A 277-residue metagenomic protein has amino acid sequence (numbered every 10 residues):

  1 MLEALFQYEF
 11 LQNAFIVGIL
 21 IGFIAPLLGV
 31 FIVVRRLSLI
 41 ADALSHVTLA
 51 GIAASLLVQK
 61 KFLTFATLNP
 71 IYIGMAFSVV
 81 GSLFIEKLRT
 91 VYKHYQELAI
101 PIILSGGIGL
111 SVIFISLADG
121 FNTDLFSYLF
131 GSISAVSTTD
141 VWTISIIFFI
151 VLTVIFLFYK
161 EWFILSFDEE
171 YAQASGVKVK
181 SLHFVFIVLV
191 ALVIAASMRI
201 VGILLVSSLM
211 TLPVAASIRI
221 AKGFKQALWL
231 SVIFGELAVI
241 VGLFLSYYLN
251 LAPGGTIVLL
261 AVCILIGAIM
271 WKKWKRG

Functional and structural regions predicted by a protein language model:
M1-I24: Membrane-interfacial amphipathic/re-entrant helices at transmembrane-helix boundaries
A4, I100-F158: Transmembrane helix-bundle core of multi-pass membrane transporters and related energy-transducing complexes
Q12-L20, L68-A76, A99-I102, V141-I146 (+3 more regions): Hydrophobic alpha-helical transmembrane segments
A25, A41-V58, V80-G81, S208-R219 (+2 more regions): Hydrophobic alpha-helical segments within and immediately flanking transmembrane helices of multi-pass membrane proteins
V30-S45, I52-F121, I218-W229, S246-Y248 (+1 more regions): Short loop segments and helix-boundary regions at transmembrane helix junctions of multi-pass inner-membrane proteins
T139-P213: Helix-loop-helix "hairpin" substructures at the membrane interface of multi-pass membrane proteins
I200, V206-G255: Transmembrane alpha-helical segments in multi-pass inner-membrane proteins
G254-G277: Cytosolic-side transmembrane-helix boundaries in multi-pass membrane proteins
